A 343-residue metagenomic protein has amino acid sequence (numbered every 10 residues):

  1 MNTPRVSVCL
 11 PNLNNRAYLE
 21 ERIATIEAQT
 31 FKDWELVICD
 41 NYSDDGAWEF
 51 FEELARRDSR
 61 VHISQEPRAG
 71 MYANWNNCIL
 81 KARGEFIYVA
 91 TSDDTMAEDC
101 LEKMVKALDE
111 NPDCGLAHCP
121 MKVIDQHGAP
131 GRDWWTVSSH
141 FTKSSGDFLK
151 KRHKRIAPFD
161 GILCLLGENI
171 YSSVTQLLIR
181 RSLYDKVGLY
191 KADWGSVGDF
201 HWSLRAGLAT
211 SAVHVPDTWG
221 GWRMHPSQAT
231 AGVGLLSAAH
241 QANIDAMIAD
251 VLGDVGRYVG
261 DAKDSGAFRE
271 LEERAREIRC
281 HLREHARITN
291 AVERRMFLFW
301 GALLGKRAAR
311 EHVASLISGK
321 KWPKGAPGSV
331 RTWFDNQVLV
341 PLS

Functional and structural regions predicted by a protein language model:
V8, F141-H240: Conserved nucleotide-sugar donor-binding catalytic segment
N14-A28: Short, well-formed alpha-helical segments that are part of the catalytic scaffolds of diverse glycosyltransferases
E20, D45-E53, T95, D99: Acidic helix N-cap motif at the loop->helix transition within catalytic regions of sugar-transfer enzymes
T25, K32, D40-F50, T91: A conserved acidic beta->alpha catalytic loop
E66-A82, T95, K103: Glycine-rich, basic loop-to-helix element that forms the pyrophosphate-binding segment of sugar-nucleotide handling
I87: Short aromatic/hydrophobic "clamp" motif used to bind/position activated sugar donors
L101-K143: Conserved donor NDP-sugar-binding/catalytic core segment of glycosyltransferases
P158-F159, C164-L166, F200-H201, L208 (+2 more regions): C-terminal subregions of glycosyltransferases and related glycan-biosynthesis enzymes
